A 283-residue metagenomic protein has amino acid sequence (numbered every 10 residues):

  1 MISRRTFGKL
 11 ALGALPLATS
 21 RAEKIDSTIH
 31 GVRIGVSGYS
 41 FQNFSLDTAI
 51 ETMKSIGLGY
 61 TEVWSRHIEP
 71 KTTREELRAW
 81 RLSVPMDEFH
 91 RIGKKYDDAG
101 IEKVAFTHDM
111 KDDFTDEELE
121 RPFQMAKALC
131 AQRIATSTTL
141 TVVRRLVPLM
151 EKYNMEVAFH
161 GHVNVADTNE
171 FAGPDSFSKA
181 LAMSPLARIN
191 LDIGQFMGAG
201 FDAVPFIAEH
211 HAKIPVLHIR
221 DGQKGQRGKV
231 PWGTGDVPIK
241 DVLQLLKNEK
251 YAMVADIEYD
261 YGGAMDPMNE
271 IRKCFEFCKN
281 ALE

Functional and structural regions predicted by a protein language model:
I2-G35, Q42-G59, E170, P174 (+2 more regions): Histidine-acidic metal/acid-base catalytic patches
A11-L12, L17, E23-D26, K94-K95 (+2 more regions): Active-site acidic/histidine proton-transfer and metal-coordination neighborhood in alpha/beta enzyme cores
G35-Y39, E62-W64, V104-D109, A135-S137 (+4 more regions): A cross-family glycoside hydrolase active-site/sugar-binding cleft signature
S40, R78, L82, T107 (+2 more regions): The substrate-binding groove and active-site-proximal loops of carbohydrate-active enzymes, especially glycoside
S40-Q42, H67-E69, D109-D112, T141-V142 (+4 more regions): Solvent-exposed loop/turn segments at secondary-structure junctions within structured extracellular/periplasmic domains
F41, V84, D113-F114, T138 (+2 more regions): Residues that cap or flank secondary-structure elements
W64-H90: Glycine-rich, proline-tolerant flexible connector loops at the mouths of alpha/beta enzymes
